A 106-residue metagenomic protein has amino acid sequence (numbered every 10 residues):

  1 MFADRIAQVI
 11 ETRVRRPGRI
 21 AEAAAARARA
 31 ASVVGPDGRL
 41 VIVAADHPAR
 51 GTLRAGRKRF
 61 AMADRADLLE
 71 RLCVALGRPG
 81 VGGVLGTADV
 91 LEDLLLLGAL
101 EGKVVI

Functional and structural regions predicted by a protein language model:
M1-A99, K103: Alpha/beta catalytic barrel-like cores
I106: Substrate-binding cleft of extracellular glycoside hydrolase catalytic domains
